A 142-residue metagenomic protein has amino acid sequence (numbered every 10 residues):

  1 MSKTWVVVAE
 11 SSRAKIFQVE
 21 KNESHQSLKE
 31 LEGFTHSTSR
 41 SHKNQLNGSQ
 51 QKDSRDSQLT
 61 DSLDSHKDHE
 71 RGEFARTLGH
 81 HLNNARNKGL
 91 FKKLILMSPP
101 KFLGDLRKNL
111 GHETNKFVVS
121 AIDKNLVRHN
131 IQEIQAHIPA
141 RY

Functional and structural regions predicted by a protein language model:
M1-Y142: Terminal alpha-helical anchor/extension segments at protein ends
